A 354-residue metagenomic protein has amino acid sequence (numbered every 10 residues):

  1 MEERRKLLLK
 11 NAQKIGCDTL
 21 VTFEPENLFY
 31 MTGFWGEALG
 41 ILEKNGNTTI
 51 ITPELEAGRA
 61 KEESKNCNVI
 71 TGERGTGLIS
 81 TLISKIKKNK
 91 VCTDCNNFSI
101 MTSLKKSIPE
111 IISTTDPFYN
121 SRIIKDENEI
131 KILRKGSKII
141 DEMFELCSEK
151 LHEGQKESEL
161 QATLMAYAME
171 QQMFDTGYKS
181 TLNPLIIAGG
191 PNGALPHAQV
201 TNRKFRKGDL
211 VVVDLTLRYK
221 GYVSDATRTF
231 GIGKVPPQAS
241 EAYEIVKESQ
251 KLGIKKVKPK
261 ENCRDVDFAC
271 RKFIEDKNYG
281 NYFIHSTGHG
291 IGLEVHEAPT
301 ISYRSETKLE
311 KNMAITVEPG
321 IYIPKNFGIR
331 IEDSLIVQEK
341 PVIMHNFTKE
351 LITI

Functional and structural regions predicted by a protein language model:
M1-I354: Active-site neighborhoods and metal-handling regions in enzymes and metal-associated proteins
